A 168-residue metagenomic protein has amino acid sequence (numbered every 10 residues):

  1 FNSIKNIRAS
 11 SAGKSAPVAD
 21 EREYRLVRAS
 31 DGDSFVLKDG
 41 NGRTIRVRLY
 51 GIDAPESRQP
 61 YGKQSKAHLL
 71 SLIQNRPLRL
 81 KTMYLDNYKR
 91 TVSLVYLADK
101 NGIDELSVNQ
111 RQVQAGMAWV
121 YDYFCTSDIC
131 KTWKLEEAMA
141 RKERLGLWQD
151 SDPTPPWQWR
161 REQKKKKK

Functional and structural regions predicted by a protein language model:
F1-K168: Small beta-barrel nucleic-acid-binding modules, primarily SNase/OB-fold domains and secondarily Tudor-like barrels
